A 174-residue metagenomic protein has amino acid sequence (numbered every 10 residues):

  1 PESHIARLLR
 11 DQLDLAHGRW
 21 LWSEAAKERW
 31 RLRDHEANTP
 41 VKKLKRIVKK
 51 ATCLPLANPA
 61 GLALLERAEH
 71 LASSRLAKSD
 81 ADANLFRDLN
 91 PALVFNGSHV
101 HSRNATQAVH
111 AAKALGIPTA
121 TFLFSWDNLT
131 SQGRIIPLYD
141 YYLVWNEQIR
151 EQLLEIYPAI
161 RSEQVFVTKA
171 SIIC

Functional and structural regions predicted by a protein language model:
P1, G97-V100, F124, W145-E147: Structural motif
P1-A83, D88: Conserved N-terminal ligand/cofactor-binding loop architecture of enzyme catalytic domains
S73-R75, P137-C174: A nucleotide-sugar donor-handling region in carbohydrate enzymes
A83-N84, H110, L129-Y141: Membrane-proximal helix-turn-helix segments that form the acceptor-binding/catalytic region of lipid-linked
A83-S102: Short N-terminal targeting/anchoring amphipathic segment
P91-A92, L115-P118, Y139, I160-E163: A short helix->loop->beta-strand "cap" motif at the edges of active sites that frequently abuts
L93, G97-S98, T106-S125: Active-site proximal beta-strand in glycosyltransferases
F124-T130, I172-I173: Short acidic loop-to-helix transition motifs that present clustered carboxylates
